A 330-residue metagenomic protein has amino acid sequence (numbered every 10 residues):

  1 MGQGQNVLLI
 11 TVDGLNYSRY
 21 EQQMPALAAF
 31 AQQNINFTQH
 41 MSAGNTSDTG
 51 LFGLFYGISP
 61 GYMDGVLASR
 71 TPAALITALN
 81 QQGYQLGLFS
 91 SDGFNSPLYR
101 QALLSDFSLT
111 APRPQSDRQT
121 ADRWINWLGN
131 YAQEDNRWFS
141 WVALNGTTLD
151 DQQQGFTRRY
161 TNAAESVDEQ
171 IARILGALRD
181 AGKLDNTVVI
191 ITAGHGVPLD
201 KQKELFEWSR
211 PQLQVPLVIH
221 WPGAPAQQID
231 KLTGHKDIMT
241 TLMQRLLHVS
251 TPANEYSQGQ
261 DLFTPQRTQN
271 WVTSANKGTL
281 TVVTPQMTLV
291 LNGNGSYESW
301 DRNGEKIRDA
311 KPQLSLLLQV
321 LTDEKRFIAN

Functional and structural regions predicted by a protein language model:
M1, R118-G129, D150-T187, D200: A long, amphipathic alpha-helix that forms part of the scaffold/cap immediately adjacent to metal-dependent active
M1-Q152, L246, G259: Active-site-proximal alpha/beta segments of enzymes that process anionic O-linked groups
L27-A28, I76, Q214-V218, M239-T240 (+1 more regions): Structural micro-motif
V66-T71, T157-E165, L205-L213, A224-L242 (+1 more regions): A short beta-strand-to-alpha-helix junction
F94, P222-N330: Membrane-interface soluble catalytic domains
L128, A132, L175, V188-I190 (+2 more regions): Short, hydrophobic alpha-helical segments
A143-G146, I191-L199, T264-Q266: Acidic helix/loop microenvironments that form the catalytic cleft of cell-wall polysaccharide enzymes
R179, D185-N186, I190-A224: Histidine-centered active-site microenvironments of extracellular/periplasmic hydrolases and transferases
